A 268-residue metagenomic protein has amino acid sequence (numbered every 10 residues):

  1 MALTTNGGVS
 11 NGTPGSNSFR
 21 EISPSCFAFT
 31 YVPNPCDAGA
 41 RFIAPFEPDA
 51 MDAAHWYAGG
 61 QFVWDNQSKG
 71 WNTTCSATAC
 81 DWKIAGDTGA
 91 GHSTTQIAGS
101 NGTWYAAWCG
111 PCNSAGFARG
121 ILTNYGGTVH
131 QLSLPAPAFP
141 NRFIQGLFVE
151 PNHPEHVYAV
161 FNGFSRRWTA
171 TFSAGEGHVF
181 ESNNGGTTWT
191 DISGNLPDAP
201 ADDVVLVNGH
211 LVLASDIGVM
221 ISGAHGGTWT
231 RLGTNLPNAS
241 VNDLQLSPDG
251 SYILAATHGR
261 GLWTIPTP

Functional and structural regions predicted by a protein language model:
M1-P268: Extracellular glycan-interacting surfaces
